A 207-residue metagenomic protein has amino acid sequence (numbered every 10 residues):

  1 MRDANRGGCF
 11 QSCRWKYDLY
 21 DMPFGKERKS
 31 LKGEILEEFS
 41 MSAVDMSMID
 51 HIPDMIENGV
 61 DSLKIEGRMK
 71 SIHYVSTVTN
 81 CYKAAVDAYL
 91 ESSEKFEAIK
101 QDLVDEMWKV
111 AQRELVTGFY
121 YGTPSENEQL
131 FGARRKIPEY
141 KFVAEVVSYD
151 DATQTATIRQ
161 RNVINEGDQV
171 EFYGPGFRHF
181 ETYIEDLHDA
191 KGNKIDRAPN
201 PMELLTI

Functional and structural regions predicted by a protein language model:
M1-S62, M69-S93, A98-V147, T157-I207: Active-site pocket-lining/capping segments in soluble small-molecule metabolic enzymes
